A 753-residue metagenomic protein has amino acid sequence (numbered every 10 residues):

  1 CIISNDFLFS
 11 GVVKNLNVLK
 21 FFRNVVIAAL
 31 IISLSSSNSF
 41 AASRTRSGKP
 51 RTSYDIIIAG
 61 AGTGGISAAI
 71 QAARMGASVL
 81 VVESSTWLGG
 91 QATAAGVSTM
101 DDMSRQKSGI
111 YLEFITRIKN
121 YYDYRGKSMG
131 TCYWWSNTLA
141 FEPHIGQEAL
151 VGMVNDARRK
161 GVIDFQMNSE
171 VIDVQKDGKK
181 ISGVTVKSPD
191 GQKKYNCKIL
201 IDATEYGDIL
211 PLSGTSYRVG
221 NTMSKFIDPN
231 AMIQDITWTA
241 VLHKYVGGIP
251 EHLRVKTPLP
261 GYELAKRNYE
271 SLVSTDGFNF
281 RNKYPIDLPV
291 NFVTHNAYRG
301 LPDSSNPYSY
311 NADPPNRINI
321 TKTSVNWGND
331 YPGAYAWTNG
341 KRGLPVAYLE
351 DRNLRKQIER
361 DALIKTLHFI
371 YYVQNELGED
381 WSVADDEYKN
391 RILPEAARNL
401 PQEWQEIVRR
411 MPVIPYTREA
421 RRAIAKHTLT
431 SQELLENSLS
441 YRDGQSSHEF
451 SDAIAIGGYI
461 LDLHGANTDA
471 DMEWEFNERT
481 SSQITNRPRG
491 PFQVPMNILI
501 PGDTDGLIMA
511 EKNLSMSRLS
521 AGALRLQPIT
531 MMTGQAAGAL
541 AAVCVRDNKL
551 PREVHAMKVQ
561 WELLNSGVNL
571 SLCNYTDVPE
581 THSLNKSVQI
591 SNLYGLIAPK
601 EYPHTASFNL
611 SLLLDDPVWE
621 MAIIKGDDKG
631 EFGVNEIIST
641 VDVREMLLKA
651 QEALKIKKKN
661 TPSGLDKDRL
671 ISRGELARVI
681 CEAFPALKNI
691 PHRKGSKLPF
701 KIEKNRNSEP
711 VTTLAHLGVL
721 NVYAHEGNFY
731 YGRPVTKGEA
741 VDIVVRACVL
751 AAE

Functional and structural regions predicted by a protein language model:
G11-V26: Bacterial N-terminal signal peptides that target proteins for export
L30-L34, N38: Hydrophobic core
S47, N168, S188, Q192-I199 (+2 more regions): Flavin (FAD/FMN)-binding glycine-rich loop and adjacent Rossmann-like elements that form
P50-G62: Beta1/beta-strand and adjacent pyrophosphate-binding region of the FAD-binding site in flavoprotein oxidoreductases
G65: N-terminal Rossmann-fold NAD(P) dinucleotide-binding loop
Q71, A77-S78, E83-D173, D177 (+2 more regions): Conserved N-terminal/central alpha/beta ligand/cofactor-binding core
Q175-K194: Conserved beta-strand-loop-beta-strand element in the redox core of flavoprotein oxidoreductases
L563-L593, I597-P710, L720-K737, C748-E753: Feature responds to low-complexity, polar/acidic, surface-exposed segments characteristic of secreted/exported proteins
